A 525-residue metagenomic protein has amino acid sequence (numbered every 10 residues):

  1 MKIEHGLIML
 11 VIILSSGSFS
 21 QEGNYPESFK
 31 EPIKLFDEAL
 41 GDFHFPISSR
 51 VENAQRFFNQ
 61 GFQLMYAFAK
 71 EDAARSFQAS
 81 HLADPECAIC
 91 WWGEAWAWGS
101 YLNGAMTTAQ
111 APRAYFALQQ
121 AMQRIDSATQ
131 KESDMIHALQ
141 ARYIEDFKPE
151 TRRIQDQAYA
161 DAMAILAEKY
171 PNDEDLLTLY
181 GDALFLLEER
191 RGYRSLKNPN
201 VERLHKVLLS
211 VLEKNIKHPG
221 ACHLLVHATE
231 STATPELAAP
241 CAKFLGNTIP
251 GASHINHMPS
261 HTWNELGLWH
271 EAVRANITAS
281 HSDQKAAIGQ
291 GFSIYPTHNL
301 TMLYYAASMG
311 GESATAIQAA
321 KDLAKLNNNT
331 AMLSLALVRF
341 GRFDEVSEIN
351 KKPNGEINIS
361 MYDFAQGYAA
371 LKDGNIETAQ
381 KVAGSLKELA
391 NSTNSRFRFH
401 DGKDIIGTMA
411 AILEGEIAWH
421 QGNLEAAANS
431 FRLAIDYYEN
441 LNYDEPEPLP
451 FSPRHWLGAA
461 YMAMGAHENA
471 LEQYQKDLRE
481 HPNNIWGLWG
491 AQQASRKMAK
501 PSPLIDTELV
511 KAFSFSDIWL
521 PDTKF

Functional and structural regions predicted by a protein language model:
E52-Q60, E86-Y101, S127-K148, N172-G192 (+6 more regions): Amphipathic alpha-helical repeat scaffolds of TPR domains
F58, W92-G93, T178, H223-L224 (+10 more regions): Alpha-solenoid helical repeat scaffolds
L64, W98, A141, L184 (+8 more regions): Residue at a conserved register position within TPR or TPR-like alpha-solenoid repeats
K70-D72, E94-T129, H137-I154, L187-K197 (+2 more regions): Inter-helical turn/loop elements of alpha-helical hairpins
L82-A83, A167-K169, L212-K214, K243-G251 (+7 more regions): Solenoid-like repeat scaffolds
